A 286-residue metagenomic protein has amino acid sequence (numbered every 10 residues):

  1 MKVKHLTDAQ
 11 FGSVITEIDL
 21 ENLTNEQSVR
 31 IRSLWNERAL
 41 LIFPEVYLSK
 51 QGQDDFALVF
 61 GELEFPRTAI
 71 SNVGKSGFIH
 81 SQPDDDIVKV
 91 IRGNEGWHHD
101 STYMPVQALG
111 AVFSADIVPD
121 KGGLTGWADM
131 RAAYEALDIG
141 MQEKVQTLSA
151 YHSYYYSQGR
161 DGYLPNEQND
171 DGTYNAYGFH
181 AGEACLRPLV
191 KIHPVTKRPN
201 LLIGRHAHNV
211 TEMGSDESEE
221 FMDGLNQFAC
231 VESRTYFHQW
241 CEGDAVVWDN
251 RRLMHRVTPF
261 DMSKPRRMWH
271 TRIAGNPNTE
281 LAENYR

Functional and structural regions predicted by a protein language model:
M1-E242, R251-R286: Non-heme Fe(II) oxygenase catalytic core, chiefly the N-lobe of the double-stranded beta-helix
